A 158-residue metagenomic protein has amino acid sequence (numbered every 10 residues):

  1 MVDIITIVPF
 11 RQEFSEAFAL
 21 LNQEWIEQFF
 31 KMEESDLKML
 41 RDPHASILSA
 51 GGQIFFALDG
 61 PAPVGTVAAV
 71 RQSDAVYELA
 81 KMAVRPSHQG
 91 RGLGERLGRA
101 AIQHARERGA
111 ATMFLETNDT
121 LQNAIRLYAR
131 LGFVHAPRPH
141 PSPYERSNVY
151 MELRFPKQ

Functional and structural regions predicted by a protein language model:
I4, F10, A111-Q158: C-terminal "cap" of GNAT-fold acetyltransferases
I5, P9-A80, R85-P86, G98-A100 (+3 more regions): Acetyl-CoA-dependent GNAT
A62, Y77, R85-R99, R106-R108 (+3 more regions): Conserved glycine-rich acetyl-CoA-binding loop
